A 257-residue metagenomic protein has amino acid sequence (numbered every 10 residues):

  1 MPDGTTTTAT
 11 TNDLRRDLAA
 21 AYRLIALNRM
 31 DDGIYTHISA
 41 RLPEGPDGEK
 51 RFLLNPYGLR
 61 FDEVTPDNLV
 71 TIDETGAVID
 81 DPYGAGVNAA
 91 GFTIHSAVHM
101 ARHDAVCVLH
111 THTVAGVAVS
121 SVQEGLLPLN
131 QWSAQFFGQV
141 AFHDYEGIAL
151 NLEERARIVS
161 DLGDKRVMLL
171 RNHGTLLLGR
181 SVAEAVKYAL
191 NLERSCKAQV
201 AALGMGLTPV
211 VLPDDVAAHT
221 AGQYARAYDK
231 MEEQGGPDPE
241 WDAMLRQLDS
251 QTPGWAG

Functional and structural regions predicted by a protein language model:
M1-G257: Glycine-rich flexible loops
